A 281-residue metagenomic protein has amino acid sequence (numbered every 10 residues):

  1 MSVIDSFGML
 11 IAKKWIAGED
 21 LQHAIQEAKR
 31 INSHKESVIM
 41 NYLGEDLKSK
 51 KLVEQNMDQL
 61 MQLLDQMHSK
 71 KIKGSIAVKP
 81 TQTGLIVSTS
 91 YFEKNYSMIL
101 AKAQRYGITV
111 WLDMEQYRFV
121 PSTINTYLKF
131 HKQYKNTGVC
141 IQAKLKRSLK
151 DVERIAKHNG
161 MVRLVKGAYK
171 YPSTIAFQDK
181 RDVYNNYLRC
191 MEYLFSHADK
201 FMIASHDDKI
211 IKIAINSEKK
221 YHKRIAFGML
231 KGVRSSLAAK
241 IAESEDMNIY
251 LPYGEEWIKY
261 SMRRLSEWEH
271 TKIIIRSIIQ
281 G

Functional and structural regions predicted by a protein language model:
M1-G281: Positively charged, amphipathic and often flexible ligand-engagement surfaces
